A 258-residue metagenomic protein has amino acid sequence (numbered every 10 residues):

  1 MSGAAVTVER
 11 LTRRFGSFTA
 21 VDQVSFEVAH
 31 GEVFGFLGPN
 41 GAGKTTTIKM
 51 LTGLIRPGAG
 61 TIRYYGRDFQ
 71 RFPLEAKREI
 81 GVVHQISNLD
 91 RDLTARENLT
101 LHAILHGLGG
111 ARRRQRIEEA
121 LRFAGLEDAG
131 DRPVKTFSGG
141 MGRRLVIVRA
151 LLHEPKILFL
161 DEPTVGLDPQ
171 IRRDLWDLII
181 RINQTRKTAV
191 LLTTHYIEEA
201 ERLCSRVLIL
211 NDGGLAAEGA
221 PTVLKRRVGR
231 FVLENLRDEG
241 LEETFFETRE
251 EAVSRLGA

Functional and structural regions predicted by a protein language model:
G60-R71, A76: Conserved ABC transporter NBD signature motif
T100, I104, A111-A129: Conserved ABC ATPase "signature" region
E154: Conserved catalytic motifs of ABC-family nucleotide-binding domains
L158-D161: Catalytic Walker B motif of ABC-type/P-loop ATPase nucleotide-binding domains
R173-T185: Helical segment within the ABC ATPase nucleotide-binding domain
E218-G219: ABC ATPase "signature
